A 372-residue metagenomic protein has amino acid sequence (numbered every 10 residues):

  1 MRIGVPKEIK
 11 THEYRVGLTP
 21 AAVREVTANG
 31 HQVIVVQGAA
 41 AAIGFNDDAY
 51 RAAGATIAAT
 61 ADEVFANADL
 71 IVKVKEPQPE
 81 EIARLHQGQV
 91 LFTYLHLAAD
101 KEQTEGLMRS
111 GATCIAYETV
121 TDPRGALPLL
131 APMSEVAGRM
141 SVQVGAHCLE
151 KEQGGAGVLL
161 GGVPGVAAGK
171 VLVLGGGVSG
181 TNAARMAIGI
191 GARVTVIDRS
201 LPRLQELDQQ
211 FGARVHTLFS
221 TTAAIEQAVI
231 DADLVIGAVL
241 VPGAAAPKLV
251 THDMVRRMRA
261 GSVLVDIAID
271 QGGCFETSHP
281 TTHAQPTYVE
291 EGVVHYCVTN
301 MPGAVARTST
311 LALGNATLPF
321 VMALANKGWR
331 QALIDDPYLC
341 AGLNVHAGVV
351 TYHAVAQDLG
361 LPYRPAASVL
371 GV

Functional and structural regions predicted by a protein language model:
R2, E8, P79-K170, V298-N300: Glycine/serine-rich phosphate-binding loop and adjoining beta1-alpha1 elements at the start of nucleotide-handling
V5-G106, S110: An N-terminal-biased, well-structured beta-alpha scaffold segment characteristic of Rossmann-like dinucleotide-binding
P6-F45, E152-L240, T287: Glycine-rich phosphate/diphosphate-binding loop of Rossmann-like nucleotide-binding domains
D69, K75-E76, L95-H96, T221 (+3 more regions): Short glycine-/small-residue-rich Rossmann-like dinucleotide-binding loops
E76, V136, G177-V178: Residue-level detector of alpha-helix initiation sites
E118-L159, I269, C274-V372: Adenosine-phosphate binding glycine-rich loop
Q209-E291: Rossmann-like adenosine-cofactor binding region
